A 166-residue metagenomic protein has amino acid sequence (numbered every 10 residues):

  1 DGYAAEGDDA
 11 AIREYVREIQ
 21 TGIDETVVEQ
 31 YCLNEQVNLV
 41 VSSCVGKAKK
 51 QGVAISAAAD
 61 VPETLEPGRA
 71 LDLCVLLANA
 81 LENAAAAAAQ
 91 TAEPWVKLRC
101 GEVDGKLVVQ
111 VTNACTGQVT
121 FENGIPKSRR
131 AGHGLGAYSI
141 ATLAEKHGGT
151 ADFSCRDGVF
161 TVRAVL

Functional and structural regions predicted by a protein language model:
R17-T21, E25, L33-Q51: Short beta-to-alpha transition helix within the HATPase_c
E29, L33, A54-L76: Conserved short strand/loop->alpha-helix "switch" segment adjacent to the catalytic nucleotide/phosphoryl-transfer site
A70-A92: Conserved ATP-binding N-box helix of the HATPase_c
T91-G105: Short beta-strand/loop element within the Bergerat-fold HATPase_c
G105-Y138: Glycine-rich/acidic phosphate-handling loop/turn and adjacent ATP-lid/helix of nucleotide-binding kinase/ATPase domains
G117, R156-R163: Glycine-rich nucleotide-binding loop
G148-G158: Glycine-rich ATP-binding loops of the HATPase_c
